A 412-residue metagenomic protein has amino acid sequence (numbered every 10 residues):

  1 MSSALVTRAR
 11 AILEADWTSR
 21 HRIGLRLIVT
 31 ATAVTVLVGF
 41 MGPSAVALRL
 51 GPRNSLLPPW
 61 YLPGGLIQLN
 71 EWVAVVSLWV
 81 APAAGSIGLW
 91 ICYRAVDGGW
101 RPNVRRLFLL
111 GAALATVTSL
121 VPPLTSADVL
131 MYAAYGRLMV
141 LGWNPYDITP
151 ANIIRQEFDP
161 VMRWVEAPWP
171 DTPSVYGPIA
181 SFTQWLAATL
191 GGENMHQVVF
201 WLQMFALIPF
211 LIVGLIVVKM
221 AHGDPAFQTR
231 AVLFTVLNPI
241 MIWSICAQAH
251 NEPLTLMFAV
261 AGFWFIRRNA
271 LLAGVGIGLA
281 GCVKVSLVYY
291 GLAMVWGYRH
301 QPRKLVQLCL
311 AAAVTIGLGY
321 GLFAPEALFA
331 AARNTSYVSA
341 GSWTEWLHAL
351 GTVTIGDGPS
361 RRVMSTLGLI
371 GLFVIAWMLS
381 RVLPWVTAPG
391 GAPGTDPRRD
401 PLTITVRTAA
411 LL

Functional and structural regions predicted by a protein language model:
M1-L37, P59-V117, L402-V406: Start-transfer (signal-anchor) and selected internal transmembrane alpha helices of multi-pass inner/ER membrane
A33, A83-R94, Q197-D224, F373-V382: Transmembrane-helix motifs of polytopic, lipid-linked glycan transferases
A81, A180, Q184-G191, L202-I216 (+2 more regions): Transmembrane alpha-helices of multi-pass, membrane-embedded glycan-processing enzymes that use lipid-linked
G85-G88, A206, G214, S336-L412: Aromatic/glycine/proline-enriched transmembrane-helix motif characteristic of membrane-embedded glycan-assembly enzymes
W100-Q203: Intramembrane catalytic core of multi-pass membrane enzymes that act on lipidic substrates
G111-L114, M204-I208, M220, D224 (+3 more regions): Membrane-embedded helix bundles of polyisoprenyl
N251, L271, V275-W296, L318 (+1 more regions): Transmembrane helices and adjacent periplasmic/lumenal helix-loop junctions of polyprenol-phosphate-dependent
Y289-V314: Perimembrane helix-loop-helix junctions
